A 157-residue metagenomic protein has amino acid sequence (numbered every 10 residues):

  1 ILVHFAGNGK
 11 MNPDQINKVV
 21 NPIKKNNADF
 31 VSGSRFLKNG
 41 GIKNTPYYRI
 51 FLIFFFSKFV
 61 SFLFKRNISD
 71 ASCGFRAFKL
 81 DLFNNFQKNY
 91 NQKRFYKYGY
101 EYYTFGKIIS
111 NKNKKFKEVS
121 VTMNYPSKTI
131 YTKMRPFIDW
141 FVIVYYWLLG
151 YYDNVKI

Functional and structural regions predicted by a protein language model:
I1-H4, P13-R94, Y98, P126-F141: Acceptor/aglycone-binding surface of glycosyltransferases and processive sugar-polymer synthases
F5-G7, V119: Cofactor-binding loops of NAD(P)H-dependent oxidoreductases, dominated by short-chain dehydrogenase/reductases
G9-M11: Acidic metal-phosphate-binding loop of nucleotide-sugar-dependent transferases
N21-K24, F64, S110, L149 (+1 more regions): Residues at helix-coil transition
F54-K58, G106, I143-Y146, G150: Short, residue-level hotspots on alpha-helical faces of the histone-fold and other alpha-helical interaction modules
L82, V142-I157: Terminal low-complexity segments of carbohydrate-biosynthetic enzymes
R94, F105-T122: Catalytic donor-sugar/metal-binding loop of nucleotide-sugar-dependent glycosyltransferases
